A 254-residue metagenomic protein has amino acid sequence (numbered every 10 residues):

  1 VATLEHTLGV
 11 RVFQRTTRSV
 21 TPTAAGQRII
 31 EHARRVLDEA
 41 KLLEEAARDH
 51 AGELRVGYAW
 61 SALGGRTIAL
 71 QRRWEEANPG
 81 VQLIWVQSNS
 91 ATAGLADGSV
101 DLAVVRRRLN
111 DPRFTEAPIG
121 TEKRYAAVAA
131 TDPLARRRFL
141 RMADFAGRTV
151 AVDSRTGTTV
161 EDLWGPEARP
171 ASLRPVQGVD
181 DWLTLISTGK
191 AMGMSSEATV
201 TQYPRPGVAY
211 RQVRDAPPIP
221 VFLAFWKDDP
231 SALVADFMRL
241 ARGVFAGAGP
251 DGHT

Functional and structural regions predicted by a protein language model:
E5-P22: A short LG(V/I)-centered, amphipathic sequence patch enriched for acidic residue(s) preceding the LG motif
T7-L8, I29-E53: Alpha-helical linker/hinge and terminal dimerization helices associated with HTH transcriptional regulators
A51-N110: Central regulatory/effector-binding core of bacterial HTH transcription factors
R66, A209-H253: A late-sequence structural motif
T67, R106, L134, R138-A171 (+2 more regions): Secondary-structure junction motif
Q87-G147: Acidic, Gly/Pro-rich loop/turn segments at junctions of secondary structure
N89-T92, A96-S99, A151-R211: Hydrophobic hinge/microswitch elements
T115-Y125, E197-A198, R205-I219: Short beta-strand->loop
